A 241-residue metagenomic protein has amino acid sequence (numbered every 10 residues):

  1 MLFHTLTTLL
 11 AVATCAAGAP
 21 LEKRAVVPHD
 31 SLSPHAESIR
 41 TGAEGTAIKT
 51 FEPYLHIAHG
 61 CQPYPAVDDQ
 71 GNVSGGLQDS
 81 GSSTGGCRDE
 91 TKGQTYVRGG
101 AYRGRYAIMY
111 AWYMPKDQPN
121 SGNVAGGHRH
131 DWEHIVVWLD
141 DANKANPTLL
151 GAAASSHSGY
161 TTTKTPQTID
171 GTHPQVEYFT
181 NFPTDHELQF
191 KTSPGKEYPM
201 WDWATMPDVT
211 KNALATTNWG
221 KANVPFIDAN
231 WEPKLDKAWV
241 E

Functional and structural regions predicted by a protein language model:
M1-K23: Fungal secretory targeting signals
P20-E133, T148-E241: A domain-level signal for the mature, folded cores of soluble proteins
W138-A142: Short beta-strand micro-motifs enriched in acidic
